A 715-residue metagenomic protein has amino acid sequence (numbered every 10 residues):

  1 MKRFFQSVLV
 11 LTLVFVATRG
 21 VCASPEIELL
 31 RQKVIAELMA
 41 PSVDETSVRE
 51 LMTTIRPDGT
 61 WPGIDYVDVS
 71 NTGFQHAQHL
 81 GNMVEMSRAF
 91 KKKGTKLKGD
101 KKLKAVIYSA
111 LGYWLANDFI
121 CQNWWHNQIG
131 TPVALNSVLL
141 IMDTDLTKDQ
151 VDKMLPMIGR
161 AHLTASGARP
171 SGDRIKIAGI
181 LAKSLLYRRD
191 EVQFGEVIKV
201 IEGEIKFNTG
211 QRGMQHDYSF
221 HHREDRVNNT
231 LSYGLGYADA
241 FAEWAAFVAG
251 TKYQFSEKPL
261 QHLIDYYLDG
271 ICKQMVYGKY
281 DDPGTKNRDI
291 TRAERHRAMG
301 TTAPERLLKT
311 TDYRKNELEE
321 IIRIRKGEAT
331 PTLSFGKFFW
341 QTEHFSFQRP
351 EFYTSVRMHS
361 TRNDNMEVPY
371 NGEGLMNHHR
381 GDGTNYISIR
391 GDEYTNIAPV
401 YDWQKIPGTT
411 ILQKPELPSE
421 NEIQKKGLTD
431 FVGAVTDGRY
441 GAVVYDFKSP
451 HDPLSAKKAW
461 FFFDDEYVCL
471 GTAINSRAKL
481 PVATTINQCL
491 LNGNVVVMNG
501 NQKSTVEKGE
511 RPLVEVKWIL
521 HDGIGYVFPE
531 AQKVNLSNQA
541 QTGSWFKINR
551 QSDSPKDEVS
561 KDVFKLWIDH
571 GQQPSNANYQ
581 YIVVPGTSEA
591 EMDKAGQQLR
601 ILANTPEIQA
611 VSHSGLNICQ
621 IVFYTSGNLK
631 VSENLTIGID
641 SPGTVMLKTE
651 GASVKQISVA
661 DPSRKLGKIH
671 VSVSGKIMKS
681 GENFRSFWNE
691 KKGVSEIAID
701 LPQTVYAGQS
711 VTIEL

Functional and structural regions predicted by a protein language model:
M1-P25: Bacterial Sec-dependent N-terminal signal peptides
C22-E45: Extreme N-terminal leader/anchor segments
P25-R31, N71-L80, D118-N127, I180-K183 (+2 more regions): Short N-terminal helix-initiation segments at or just after the protein's N-terminus
R49-D281: Aromatic-lined, polymer-binding surfaces characteristic of secreted/periplasmic polysaccharide-degrading enzymes
T53-I55, V622, S686: Assembly/interface hotspot detector across virion components, adhesins/toxins, and nucleic-acid enzymes
Y237, W244-Q656, A660-H670, G675-M678: Extended polysaccharide-engagement surfaces of secreted carbohydrate-active enzymes
P574-N576, E690-L715: Solvent-exposed, conformationally flexible loop/turn segments
K679-R685: Surface-exposed loop/edge segments in extracytoplasmic proteins
